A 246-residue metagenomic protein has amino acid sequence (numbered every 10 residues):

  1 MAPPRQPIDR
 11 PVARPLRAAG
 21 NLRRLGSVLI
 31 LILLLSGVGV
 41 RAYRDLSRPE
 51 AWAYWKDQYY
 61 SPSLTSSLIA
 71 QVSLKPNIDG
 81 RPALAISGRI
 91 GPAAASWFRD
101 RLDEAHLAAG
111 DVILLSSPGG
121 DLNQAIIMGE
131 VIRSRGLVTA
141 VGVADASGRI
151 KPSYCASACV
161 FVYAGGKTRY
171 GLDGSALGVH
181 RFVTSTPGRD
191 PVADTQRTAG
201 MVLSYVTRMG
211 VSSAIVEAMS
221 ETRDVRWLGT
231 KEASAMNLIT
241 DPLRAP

Functional and structural regions predicted by a protein language model:
M1-R23: N-terminal Lys/Arg-rich, disordered targeting/topogenic segments
N21-R44: Hydrophobic membrane-insertion alpha-helices, especially the h-region of bacterial N-terminal signal peptides
A53-S73: Short extracytoplasmic/periplasmic juxtamembrane "stem" segments immediately C-terminal to an N-terminal membrane anchor
A70-W97: STAS-typified acidic loop motif
I90-D111: A short, well-ordered alpha-helical element
A109-Q124, V138-D145: Short, glycine-/small-residue-enriched flexible loop/hinge segments at domain edges that mediate gating
R133, L137-V183: Glycine-rich beta-to-alpha active-site loop
H180-P246: Charged, glycine-interspersed solvent-exposed loop segments at helix/strand-loop junctions that cap or gate access
